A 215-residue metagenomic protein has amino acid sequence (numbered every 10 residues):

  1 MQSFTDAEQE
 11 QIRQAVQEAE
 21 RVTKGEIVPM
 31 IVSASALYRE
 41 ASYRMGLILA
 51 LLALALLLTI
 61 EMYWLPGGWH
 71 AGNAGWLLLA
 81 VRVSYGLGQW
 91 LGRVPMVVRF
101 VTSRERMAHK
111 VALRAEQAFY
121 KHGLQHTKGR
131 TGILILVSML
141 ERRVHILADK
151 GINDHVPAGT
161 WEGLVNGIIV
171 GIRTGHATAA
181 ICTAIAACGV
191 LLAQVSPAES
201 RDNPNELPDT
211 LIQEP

Functional and structural regions predicted by a protein language model:
F4-V28: Short, charged cytosolic
E40-L51: Select subsegments of transmembrane alpha-helices in polytopic membrane proteins, especially boundary-proximal
A55, T59, R106-K110, G123-L124 (+1 more regions): N-terminal, polar/charged subdomain of small-to-medium soluble alpha/beta proteins
L57-R99: Transmembrane alpha-helices and immediately adjacent membrane-cytoplasm interface residues in multi-pass integral
W90-V101, V144-A148, N166: Acidic/polar active-site rim loop that often engages polyanionic ligands
R114-A148: Acidic, Ser/Thr-rich low-complexity segments on the non-lumenal side of membrane proteins
Q125, L140-H176: Flexible, solvent-exposed short loops/turns enriched in glycine
G163-P215: Cytosol-/stroma-facing membrane-proximal "stalk/adaptor" domains immediately downstream of transmembrane anchors
